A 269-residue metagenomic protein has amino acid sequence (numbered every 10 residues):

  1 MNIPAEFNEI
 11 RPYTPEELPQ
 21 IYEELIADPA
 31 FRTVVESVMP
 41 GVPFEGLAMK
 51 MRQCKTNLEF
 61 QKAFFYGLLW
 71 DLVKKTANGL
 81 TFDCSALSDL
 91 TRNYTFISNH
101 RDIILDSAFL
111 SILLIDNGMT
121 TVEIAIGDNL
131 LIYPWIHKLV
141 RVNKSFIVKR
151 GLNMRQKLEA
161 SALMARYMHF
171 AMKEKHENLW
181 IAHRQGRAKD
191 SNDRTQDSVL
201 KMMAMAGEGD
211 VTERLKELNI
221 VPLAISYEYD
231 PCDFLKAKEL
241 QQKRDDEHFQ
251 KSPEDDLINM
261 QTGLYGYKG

Functional and structural regions predicted by a protein language model:
M1-Y94, H100-S111, I115, H137 (+1 more regions): Membrane-anchoring hydrophobic helices of lipid-metabolizing enzymes
N2-T14, K157-G269: Non-catalytic C-terminal accessory region of glycerolipid acyltransferases and related lyso-lipid remodeling enzymes
K55, E59, G151-L158, D190: Charge-dense, low-complexity intrinsically disordered segments
L58-K62, K74-T76, I103-L105, I124-G127 (+3 more regions): A short linear-motif detector with a strong N-terminal bias
G79-T81, D102-I103, N129-L130, A224 (+1 more regions): Residue-level preference for alpha-helix termini and adjacent loops
G79-T81, E123, N219: Conserved beta-strand segments of alpha/beta enzyme cores
S88-K157, A204-R214: Catalytic core of membrane glycerolipid acyltransferases/transacylases, capturing the structured, soluble-facing
